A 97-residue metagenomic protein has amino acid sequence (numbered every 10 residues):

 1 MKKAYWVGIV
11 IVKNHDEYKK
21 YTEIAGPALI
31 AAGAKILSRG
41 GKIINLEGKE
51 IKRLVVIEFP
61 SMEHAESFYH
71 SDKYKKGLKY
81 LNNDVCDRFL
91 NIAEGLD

Functional and structural regions predicted by a protein language model:
M1-R53, F59-H70, A93-D97: Short S/T/G/P-rich N-terminal loop/turn motif that feeds into the first structured element of a domain
A65-I92: C-terminal structural segments of small proteins and small subunits
